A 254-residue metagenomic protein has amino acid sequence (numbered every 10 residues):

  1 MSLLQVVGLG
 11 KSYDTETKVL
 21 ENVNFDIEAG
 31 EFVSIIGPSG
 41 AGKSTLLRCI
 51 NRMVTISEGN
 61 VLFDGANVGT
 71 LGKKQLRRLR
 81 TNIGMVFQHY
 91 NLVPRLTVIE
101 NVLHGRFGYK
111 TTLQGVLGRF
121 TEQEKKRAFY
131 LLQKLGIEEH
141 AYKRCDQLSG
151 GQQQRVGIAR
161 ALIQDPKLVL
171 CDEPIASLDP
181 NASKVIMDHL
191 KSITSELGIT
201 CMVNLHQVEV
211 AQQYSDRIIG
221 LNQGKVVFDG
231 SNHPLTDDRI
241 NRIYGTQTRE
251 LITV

Functional and structural regions predicted by a protein language model:
I36-P38: The feature captures the beta-strand-to-loop junction immediately N-terminal to the Walker
N51: Helix-to-loop junction immediately C-terminal to a conserved catalytic motif
A66-N67, Q114-E139: Conserved ABC ATPase "signature" region
R144-L148, Q152: Conserved ABC ATPase signature
D165: Conserved catalytic motifs of ABC-family nucleotide-binding domains
V169-D172: Catalytic Walker B motif of ABC-type/P-loop ATPase nucleotide-binding domains
P180-A182: Helix N-cap at the start of a conserved alpha-helix in ABC-type nucleotide-binding domains
